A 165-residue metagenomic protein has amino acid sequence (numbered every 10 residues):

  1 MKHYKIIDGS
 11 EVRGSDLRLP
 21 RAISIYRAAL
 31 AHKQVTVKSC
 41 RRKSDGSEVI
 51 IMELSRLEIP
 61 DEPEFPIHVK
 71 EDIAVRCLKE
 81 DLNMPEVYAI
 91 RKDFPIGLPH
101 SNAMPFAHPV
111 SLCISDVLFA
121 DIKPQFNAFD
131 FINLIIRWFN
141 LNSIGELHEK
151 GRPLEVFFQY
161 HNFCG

Functional and structural regions predicted by a protein language model:
M1-P66: Long, charged/polar, low-complexity intrinsically disordered N-terminal extensions that precede catalytic
S39-S115, F126: Compact alpha/beta protein-protein interaction domains typified by the UBC
P95-R152: Glycine-centered motif in EGF-like
R152-F158: A glycine-rich phosphate-binding loop feature that marks nucleotide/adenosyl-phosphate handling sites
F158-G165: Extended, non-transmembrane interaction/recognition domains
